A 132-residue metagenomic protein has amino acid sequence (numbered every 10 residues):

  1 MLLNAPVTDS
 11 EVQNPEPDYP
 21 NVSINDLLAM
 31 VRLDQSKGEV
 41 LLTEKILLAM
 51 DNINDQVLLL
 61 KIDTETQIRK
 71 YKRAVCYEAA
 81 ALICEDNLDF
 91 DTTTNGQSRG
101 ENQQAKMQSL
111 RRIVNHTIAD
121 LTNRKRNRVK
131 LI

Functional and structural regions predicted by a protein language model:
M1-T66, R126-I132: Conserved short "hinge" loops at termini or chain/domain junctions
L47, R73-Y77: Non-catalytic, well-ordered alpha-helical scaffold segments
T64-A74: Structural motif
Y77-I132: Short loop/turn elements at secondary-structure junctions
